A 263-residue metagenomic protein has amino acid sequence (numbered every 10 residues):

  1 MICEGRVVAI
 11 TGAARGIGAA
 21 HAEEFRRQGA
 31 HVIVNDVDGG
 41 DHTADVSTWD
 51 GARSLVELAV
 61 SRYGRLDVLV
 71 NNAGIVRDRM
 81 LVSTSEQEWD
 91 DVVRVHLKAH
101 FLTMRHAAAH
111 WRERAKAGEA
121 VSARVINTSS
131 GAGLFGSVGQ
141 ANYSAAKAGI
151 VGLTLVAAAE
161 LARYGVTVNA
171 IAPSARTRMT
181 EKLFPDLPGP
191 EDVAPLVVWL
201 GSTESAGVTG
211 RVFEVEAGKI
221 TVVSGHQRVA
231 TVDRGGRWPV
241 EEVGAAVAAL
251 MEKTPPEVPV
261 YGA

Functional and structural regions predicted by a protein language model:
I2-I33: Canonical Rossmann dinucleotide-binding motif of NAD(H)/NADP(H)-dependent dehydrogenases/reductases, specifically
A44-S54, E86: The beta1-alpha1 cofactor-binding region of Rossmann-like NAD(H)/NADP(H)-dependent oxidoreductases
L58-L69, R77, T167: A glycine-rich helix->loop->beta "capping" turn within Rossmann-like NAD(P)(H)-dependent oxidoreductase domains
M80-L81, E88-D90: Substrate-binding pocket helix/loop in short-chain dehydrogenase/reductase
M104, A146, T154: Active-site helix of classical SDR
S130: Residue(s) in the substrate-gating loop at a strand-loop-helix junction that position the organic substrate next
A170, P185-A263: C-terminal helical subdomain
